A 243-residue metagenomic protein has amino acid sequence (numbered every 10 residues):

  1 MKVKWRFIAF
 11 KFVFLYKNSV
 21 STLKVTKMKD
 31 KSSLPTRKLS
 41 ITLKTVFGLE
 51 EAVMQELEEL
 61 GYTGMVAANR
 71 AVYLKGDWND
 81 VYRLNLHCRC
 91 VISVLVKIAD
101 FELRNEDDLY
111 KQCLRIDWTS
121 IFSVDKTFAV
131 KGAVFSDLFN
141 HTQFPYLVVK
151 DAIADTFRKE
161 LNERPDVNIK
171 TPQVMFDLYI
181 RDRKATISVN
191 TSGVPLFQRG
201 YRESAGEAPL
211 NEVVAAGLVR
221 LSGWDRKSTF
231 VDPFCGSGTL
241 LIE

Functional and structural regions predicted by a protein language model:
K29-P172: Non-catalytic nucleic-acid substrate-recognition regions in nucleic-acid-modifying enzymes
Y73, T171-I180, C235-G238: Beta-rich nucleic-acid/ligand-interaction surfaces
F176-S188, S192: C-terminal edge-of-domain segments
I187-L221: SAM-dependent Rossmann-like transferase core, predominantly class I methyltransferases with a strong bias toward
L210-E243: Conserved S-adenosyl-L-methionine
